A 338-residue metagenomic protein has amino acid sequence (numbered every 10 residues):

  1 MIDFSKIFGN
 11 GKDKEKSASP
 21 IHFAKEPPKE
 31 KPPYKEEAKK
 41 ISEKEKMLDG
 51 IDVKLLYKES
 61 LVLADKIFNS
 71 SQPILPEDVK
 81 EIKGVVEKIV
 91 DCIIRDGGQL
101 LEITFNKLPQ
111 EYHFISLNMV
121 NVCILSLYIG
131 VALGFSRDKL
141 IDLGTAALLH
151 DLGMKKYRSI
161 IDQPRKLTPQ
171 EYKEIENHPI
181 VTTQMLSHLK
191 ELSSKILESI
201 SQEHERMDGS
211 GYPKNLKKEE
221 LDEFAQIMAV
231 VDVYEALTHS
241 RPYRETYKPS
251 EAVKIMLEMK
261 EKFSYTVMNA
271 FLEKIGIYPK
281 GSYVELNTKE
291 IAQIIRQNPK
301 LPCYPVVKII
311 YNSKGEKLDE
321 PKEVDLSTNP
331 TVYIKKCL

Functional and structural regions predicted by a protein language model:
M1-K83, L301, N312, V332-L338: Membrane-cytosol interface segments
E37-K173, S187-L189: Acidic/His-rich, divalent-metal-binding segments that scaffold phosphate/diphosphate chemistry
V122-I129, E174-S187, K248-K260: An active-site-proximal "capping" alpha-helix that borders the catalytic cofactor pocket
L140-Q163, T182, S199-G211, M228-E235 (+1 more regions): His-Asp-centered metal-binding catalytic motifs of divalent-metal-dependent phosphohydrolases/nucleases
A147, S187-A225, Y243-R244, I255-E261 (+1 more regions): Histidine/acidic-rich helix-loop-helix segments that form or flank divalent-metal centers in metalloenzyme catalytic
I175-H178, L221-H239, Y247-I255: Active-site-proximal alpha-helical segments within enzyme catalytic domains
V284, V306-I310: SH3/SH3-like beta-barrel fold
I309-L338: Glycine- and charge-enriched low-complexity intrinsically disordered segments
